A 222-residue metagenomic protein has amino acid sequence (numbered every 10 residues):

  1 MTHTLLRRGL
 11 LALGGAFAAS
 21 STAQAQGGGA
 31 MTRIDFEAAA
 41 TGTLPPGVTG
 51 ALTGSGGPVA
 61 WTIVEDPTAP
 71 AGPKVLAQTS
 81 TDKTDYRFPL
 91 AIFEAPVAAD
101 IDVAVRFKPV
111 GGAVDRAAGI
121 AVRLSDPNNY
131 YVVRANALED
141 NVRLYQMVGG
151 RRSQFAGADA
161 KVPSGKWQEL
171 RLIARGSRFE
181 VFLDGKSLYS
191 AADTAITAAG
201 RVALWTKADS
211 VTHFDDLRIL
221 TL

Functional and structural regions predicted by a protein language model:
M1-F17: N-terminal secretory signal peptides and thylakoid transit peptides that target proteins across membranes
Q26-T53: Extracellular carbohydrate-recognition regions
F36, V105, K166-R175, F179-V181: Short tryptophan-centered beta-strand motifs in secreted/extracellular beta-sheet-rich domains of glycan-recognition
T43-V75: Extracellular glycan-recognition surfaces and repeat-rich motifs
S80-V142: Secretory/extracellular carbohydrate-interaction modules and structurally similar beta-sandwich "look-alikes"
G149-E169: Short, aromatic/His-centered strand-loop micro-motif at the edge of beta-sheets
D184-R201: Short, solvent-exposed beta-strand-to-loop segments that form ligand-recognition rims of beta-rich domains
T197-L222: Ligand-recognition surfaces built from glycine- and aromatic
